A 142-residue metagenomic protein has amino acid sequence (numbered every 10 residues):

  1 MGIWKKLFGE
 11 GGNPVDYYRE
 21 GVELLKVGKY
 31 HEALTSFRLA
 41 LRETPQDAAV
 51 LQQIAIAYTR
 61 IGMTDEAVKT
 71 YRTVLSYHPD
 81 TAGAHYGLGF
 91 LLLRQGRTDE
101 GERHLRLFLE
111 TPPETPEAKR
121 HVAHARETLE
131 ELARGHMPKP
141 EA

Functional and structural regions predicted by a protein language model:
G11-Q46: Alpha-helical segment of the N-proximal tetratricopeptide repeat
